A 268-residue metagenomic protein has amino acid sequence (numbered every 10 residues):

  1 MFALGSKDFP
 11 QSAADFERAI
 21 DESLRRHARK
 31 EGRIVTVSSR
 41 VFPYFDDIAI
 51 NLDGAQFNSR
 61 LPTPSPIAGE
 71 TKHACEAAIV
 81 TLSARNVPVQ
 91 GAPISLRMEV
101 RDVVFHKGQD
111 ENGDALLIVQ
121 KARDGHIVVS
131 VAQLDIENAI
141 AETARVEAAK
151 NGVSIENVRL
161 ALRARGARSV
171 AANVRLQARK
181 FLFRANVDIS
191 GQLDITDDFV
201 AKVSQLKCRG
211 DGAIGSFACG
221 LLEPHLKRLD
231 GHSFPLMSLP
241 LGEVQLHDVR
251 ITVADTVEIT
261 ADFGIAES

Functional and structural regions predicted by a protein language model:
M1-S268: Extracellular/lumenal and peripheral-membrane lipid-interaction modules
